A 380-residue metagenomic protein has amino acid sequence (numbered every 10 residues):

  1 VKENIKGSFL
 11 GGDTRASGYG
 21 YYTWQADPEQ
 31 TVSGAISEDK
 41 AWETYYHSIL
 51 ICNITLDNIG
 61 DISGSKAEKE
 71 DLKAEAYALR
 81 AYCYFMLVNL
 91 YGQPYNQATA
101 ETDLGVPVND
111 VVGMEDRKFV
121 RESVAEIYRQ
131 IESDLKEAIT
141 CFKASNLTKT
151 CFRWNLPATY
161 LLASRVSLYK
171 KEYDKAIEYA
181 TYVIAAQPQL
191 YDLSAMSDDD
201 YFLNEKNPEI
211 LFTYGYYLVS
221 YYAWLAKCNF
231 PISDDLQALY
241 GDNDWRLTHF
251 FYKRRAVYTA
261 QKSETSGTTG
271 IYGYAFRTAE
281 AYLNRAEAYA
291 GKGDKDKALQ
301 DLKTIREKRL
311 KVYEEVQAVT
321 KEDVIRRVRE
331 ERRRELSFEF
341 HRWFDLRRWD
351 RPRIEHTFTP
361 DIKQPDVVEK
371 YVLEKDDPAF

Functional and structural regions predicted by a protein language model:
V1-L72, Y84-E126, N146-F152, Y160 (+6 more regions): Short acidic-aromatic linear motifs embedded in glycine-rich loops, typified by GG[WY][YF]DAGD(H) and related
S48-T55, C83, D134, L162 (+3 more regions): Amphipathic, well-ordered alpha-helical segments in soluble domains
A158-K170: Hydrophobic/aromatic-rich effector regions of fungal transcription factors
K295-K308: Active/binding-pocket-proximal capping segment
